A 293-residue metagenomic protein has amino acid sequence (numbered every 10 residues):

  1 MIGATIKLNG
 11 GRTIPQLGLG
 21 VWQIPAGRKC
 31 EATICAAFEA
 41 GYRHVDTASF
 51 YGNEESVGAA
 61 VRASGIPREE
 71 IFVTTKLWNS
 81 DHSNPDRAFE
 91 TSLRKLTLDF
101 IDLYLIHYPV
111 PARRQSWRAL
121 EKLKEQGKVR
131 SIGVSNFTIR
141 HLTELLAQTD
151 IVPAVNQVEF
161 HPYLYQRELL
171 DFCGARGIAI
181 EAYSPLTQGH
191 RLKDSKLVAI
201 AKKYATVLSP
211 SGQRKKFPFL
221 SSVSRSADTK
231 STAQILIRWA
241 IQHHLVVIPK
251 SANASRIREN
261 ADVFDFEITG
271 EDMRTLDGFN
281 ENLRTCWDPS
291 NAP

Functional and structural regions predicted by a protein language model:
M1-I6, E55, A59-R62, F89-T91 (+2 more regions): Alpha-helical scaffolding within the catalytic cores of extracellular/periplasmic polymer-degrading hydrolases
M1-I71, N291-P293: N-terminal binding-site loop/beta-alpha segment at the start of enzyme catalytic domains that lines or forms
L8-N9, G58-R68, E90-D99, K122-K124 (+2 more regions): Acidic (Asp/Glu)-rich catalytic clusters
I24-R28, A48-S56, W78-N84, P109-R114 (+2 more regions): Acidic-and-aromatic substrate-binding clefts and catalytic sites of carbohydrate-active enzymes
P25-F38, D81-T97, R140-L142, L164-Y165: Short, acidic/polar
Y42, L98-I101, V129, P153: A structural motif
W78, H82-K122: Glycine/small-residue-rich loop that forms an oxyanion/phosphate-binding "nest" at active or ligand-binding sites
Y108-P293: Beta/alpha (TIM)-barrel catalytic core signal, keyed to glycine-rich beta->alpha loops juxtaposed to Asp/Glu that bind
